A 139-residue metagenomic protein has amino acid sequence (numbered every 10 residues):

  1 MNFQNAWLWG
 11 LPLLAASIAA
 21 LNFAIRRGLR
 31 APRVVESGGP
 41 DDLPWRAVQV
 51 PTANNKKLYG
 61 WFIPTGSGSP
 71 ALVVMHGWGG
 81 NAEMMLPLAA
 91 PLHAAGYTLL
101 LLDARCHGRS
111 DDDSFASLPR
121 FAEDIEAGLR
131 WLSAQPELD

Functional and structural regions predicted by a protein language model:
F3-P51, W61: An N-terminal hydrophobic leader/cap segment in hydrolases
A53-N55: Glycine-centered tight beta-turn/hairpin loop motif at sheet-sheet or coil-to-beta transitions
G60-G68: Short beta-strand-to-loop junctions in surface cap/lid or active-site-entrance loops
S69-G77: Short beta-strand element of the alpha/beta-hydrolase
G79-P87, L99: Serine-hydrolase catalytic-loop signature spanning alpha/beta hydrolases and amidase-signature enzymes
A89-D111: Conserved alpha/beta-hydrolase
Y97, E137-L138: Short phosphate-binding/catalytic loops that engage adenosine nucleotides
F115-P136: Alpha/beta-hydrolase active-site loop
